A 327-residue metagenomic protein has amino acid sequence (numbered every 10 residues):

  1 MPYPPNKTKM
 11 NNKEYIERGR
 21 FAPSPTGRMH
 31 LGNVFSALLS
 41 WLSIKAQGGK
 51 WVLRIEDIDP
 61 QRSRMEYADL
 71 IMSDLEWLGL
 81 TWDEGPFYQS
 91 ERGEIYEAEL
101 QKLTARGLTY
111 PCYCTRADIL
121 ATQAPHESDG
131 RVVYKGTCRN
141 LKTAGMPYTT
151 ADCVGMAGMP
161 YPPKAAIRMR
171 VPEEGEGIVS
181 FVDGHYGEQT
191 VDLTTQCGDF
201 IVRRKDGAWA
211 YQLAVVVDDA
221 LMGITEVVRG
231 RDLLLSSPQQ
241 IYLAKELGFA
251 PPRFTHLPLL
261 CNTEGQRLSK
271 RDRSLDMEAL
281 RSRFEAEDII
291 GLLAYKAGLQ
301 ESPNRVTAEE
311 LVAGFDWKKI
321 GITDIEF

Functional and structural regions predicted by a protein language model:
M1, W41, W51, I58 (+7 more regions): Bulky hydrophobic/aromatic packing residues
M1-T8: Intrinsically disordered, low-complexity repeat tracts
K9-D129, R231-D232, S236-F249: N-terminal Rossmann-like or analogous alpha/beta NTP/dinucleotide-binding catalytic cores that position adenine
M29, D206, R283-E285: Structural motif
E91-R106, S128-T137, A165, P172 (+1 more regions): Short secondary-structure transition/capping segments
L108, A144-G145, P162, A166-R168 (+2 more regions): Polar, glycine-rich mid-to-C-terminal structural blocks that act as macromolecule-binding/assembly scaffolds
T115, L235-S236, E246-F327: Catalytic adenosine-cofactor/nucleotide-binding cores of aminoacyl-tRNA synthetases and other
A117-S269, D276-L280: Active-site cores that bind ATP or allylic diphosphates and position pyrophosphate for catalysis
